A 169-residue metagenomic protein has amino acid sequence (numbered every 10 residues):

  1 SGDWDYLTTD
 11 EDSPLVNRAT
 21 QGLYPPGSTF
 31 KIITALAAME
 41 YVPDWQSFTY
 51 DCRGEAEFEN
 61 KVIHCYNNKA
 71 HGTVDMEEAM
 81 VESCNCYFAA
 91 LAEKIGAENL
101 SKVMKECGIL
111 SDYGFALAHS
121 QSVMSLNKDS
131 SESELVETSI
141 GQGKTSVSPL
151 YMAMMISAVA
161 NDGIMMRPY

Functional and structural regions predicted by a protein language model:
S1-S28, I33-Y169: Beta-lactam-recognizing serine transpeptidase/beta-lactamase-like catalytic domain environment
